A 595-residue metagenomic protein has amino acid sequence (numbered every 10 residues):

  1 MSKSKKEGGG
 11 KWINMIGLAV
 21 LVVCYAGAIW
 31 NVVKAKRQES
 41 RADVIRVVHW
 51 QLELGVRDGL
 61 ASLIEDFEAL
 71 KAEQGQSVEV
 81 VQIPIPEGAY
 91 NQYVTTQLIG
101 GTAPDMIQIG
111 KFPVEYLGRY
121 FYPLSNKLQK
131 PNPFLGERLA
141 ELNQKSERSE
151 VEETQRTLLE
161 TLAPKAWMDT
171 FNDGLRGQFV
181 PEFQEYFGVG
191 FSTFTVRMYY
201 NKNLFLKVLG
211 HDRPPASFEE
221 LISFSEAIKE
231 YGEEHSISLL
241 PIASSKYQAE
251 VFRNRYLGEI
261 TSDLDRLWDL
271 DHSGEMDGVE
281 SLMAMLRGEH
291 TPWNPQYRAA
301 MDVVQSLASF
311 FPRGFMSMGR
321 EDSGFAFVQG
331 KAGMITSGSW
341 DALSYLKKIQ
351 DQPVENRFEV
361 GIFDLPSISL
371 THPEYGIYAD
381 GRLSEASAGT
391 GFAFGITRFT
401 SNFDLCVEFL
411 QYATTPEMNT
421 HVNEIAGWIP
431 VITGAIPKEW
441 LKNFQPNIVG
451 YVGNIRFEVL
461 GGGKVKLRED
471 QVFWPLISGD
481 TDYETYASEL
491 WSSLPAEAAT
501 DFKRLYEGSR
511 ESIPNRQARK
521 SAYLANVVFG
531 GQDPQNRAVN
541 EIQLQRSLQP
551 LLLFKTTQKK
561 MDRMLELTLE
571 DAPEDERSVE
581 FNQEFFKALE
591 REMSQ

Functional and structural regions predicted by a protein language model:
M1-Y122, N126-E152, E497-Q595: Conserved N-terminal structural module of periplasmic/extracytoplasmic solute-binding proteins
G59, A299-V303, S401-A413, Y486-E489: Short amphipathic alpha-helical coupling segments at ligand-binding clamshell hinges and other catalytic/signaling
I64, V114, V251-S262, P295-S401: Extracytoplasmic/periplasmic substrate-binding proteins
I83-Y93, F218-F224, G314-V328: Short helix-initiation/N-cap motifs at beta->coil->alpha
K111-T195, D271-G274, F363, P373-E374 (+1 more regions): Hinge/lid segment of periplasmic solute-binding proteins
Y199-K202, G391-F403, H421, L476: A bilobed periplasmic-binding-protein/Venus flytrap-type ligand-binding module shared by bacterial periplasmic
I222-E226, L267-S317: Glycine-centered hinge/linker elements that transmit conformational signals in sensory and ligand-binding systems
F363-S367, E374-D380, A388, E417 (+3 more regions): Long, aromatic- and glycine/proline-rich binding clefts that accommodate carbohydrate-like moieties
